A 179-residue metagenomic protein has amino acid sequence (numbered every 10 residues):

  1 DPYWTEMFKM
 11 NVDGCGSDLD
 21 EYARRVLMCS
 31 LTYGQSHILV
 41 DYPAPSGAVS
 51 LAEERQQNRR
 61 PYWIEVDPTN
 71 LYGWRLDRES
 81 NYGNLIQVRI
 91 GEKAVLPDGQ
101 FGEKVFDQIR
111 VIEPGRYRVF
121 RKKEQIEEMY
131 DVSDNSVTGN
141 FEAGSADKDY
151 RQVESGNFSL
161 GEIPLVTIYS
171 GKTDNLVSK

Functional and structural regions predicted by a protein language model:
D1-E154: Structured, mid-chain assembly/scaffold modules that mediate subunit interfaces within large macromolecular complexes
S136-K179: Extended, charged amphipathic alpha-helical segments
